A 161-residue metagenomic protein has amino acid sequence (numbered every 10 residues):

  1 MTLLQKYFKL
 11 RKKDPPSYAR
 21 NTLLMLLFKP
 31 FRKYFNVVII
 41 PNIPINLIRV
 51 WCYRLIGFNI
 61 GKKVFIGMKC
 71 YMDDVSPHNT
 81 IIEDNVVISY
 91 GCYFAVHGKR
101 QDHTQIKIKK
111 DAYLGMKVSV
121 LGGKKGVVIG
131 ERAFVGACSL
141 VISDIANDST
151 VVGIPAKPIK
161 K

Functional and structural regions predicted by a protein language model:
M1-G57, S149, I154-K161: Terminal amphipathic alpha-helical/low-complexity segments used for targeting or macromolecular assembly
K62, G67-M68, D73, E83-D84 (+9 more regions): Left-handed beta-helix
V75-H78, R100-Q101: Right-handed parallel beta-helix/beta-solenoid
T80-I81, K161: Short alpha-helix boundary/capping motifs
